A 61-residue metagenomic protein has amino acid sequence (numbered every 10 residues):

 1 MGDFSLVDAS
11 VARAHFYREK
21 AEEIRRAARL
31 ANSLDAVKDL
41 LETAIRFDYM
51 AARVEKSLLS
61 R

Functional and structural regions predicted by a protein language model:
M1-R61: Long, non-catalytic architectural segments outside compact domain cores
